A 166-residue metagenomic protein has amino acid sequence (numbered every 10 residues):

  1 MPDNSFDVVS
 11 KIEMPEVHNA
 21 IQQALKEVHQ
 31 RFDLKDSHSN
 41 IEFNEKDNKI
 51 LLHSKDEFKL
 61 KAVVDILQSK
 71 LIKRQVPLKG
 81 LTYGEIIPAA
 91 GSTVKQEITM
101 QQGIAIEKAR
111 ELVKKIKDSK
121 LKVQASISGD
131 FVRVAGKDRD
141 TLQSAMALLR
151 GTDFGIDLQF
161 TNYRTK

Functional and structural regions predicted by a protein language model:
M1-D36: N-terminal, positively charged regions that mediate nucleic acid binding
P2, F6, E42, K95-K166: Positively charged, low-complexity, intrinsically disordered RNA-binding extensions
N4-S10, D47-S54, G91-M100: Short, hydrophobic beta-strand segments
P15, E57, Y163-T165: An alpha-helical, amphipathic repeat domain used for nucleic-acid recognition, typified by the mTERF helical solenoid
E16-V17, F58-V63, A105-K108, T141-L142: Short, conserved charged micro-motifs
F32-S39, L78-G84, A109-L121: Short amphipathic beta-strand starts and helix->beta connectors
L34-I66: N-terminal, charged amphipathic alpha-helical interaction modules
K59-E97: Helix-adjacent hinge/juxtasegments
